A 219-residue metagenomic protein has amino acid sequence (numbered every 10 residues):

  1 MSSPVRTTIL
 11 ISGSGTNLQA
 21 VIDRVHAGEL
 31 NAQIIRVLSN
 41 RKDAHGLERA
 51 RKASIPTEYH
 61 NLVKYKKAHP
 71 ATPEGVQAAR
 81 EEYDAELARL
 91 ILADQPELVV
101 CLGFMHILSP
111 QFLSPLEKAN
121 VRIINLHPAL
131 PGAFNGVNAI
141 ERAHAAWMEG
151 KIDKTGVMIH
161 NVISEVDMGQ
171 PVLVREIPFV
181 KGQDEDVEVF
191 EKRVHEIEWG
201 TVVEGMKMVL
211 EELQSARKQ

Functional and structural regions predicted by a protein language model:
M1-Q219: One-carbon transfer enzymes
